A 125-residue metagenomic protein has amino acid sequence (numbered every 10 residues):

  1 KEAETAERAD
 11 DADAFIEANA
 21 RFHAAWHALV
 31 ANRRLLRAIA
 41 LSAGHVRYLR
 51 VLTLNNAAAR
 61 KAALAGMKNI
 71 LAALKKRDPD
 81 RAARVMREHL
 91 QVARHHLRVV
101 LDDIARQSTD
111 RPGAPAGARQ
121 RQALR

Functional and structural regions predicted by a protein language model:
K1-V51, L64-A73, R81-V92: Conserved amphipathic alpha-helical segments that form helical-bundle/coiled-coil interaction surfaces
N32, L52, A63-G66, D102-D103 (+2 more regions): General N-terminal targeting signals
A58-K61: Short helix-capping and inter-helix turn/linker motifs at the boundaries of alpha-helical repeat units
P79-R125: C-terminal effector-binding regulatory domain of bacterial HTH transcription factors
